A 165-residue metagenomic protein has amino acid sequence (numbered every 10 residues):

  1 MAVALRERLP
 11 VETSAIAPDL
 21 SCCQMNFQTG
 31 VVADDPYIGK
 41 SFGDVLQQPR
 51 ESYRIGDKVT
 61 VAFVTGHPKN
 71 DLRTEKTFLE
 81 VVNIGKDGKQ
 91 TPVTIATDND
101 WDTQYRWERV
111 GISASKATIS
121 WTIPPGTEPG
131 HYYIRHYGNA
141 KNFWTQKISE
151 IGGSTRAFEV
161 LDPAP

Functional and structural regions predicted by a protein language model:
A2-P68, D162-P165: Short, compositionally biased P/S/T/A/G/V-rich stretches that sit at domain boundaries
R8, T13, V81, W107-R109 (+1 more regions): Low-complexity, intrinsically disordered short peptide segments enriched in small/polar/basic residues
L46, S52-I119, R135-N139, W144: Contiguous segments within soluble domain cores/interaction surfaces
N70-T74, T127-P129, I151: A cross-taxa feature marking solvent-exposed loop/turn segments within ectodomains of secreted and single-pass membrane
T122: Short, flexible active-site loop motifs that bind/organize anionic cofactors or intermediates
P125-R135: Short glycine/proline/serine/threonine-rich loop/turn segments at secondary-structure transition edges
A140-P165: Short beta-strand elements
